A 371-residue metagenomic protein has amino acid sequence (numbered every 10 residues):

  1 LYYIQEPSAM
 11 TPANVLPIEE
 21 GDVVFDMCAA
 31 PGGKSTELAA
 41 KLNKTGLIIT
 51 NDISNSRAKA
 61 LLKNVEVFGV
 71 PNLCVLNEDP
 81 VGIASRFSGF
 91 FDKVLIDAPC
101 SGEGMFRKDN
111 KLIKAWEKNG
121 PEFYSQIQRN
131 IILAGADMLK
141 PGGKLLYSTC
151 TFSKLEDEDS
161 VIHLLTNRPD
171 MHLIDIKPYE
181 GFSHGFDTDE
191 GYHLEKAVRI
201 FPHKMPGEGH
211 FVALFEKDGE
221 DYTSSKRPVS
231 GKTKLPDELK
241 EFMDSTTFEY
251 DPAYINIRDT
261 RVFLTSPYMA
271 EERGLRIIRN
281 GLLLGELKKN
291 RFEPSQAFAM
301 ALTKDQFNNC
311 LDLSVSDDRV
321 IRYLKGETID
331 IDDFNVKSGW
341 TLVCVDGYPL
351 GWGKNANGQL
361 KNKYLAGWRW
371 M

Functional and structural regions predicted by a protein language model:
E19-E20, A84-D97: A short acidic, Gly/Pro-enriched loop at the edge of an enzyme's catalytic core that lines a small-molecule cofactor
G21-A30: Conserved class I S-adenosyl-L-methionine
P31-K44: Conserved SAM-binding loop of SAM-dependent methyltransferases across substrates and taxa, primarily the Class I
L42-N43, L139-P141: Helix-to-beta-strand junctions that scaffold the AdoMet/dcAdoMet cofactor pocket in Class I SAM-dependent enzymes
N51-G89: S-adenosyl-L-methionine
S56, D92-L133, C150-D157, E180: Mobile active-site "lid"/loop adjacent to the S-adenosyl-L-methionine
F91, K144-Y147, F152-F263: Class I S-adenosyl-L-methionine
E208-F211, E216-M371: Polybasic, low-complexity RNA-engagement segments
